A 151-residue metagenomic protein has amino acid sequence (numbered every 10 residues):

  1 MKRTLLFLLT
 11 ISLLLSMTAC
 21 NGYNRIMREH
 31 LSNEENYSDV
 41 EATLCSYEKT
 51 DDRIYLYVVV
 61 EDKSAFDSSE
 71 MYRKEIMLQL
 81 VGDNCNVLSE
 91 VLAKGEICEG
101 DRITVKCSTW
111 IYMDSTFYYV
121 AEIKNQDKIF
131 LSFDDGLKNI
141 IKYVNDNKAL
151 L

Functional and structural regions predicted by a protein language model:
M1-T4, L9: Positively charged n-region of N-terminal signal peptides that target proteins for export
S16-A19: C-terminal motif of bacterial Sec signal peptides marking the signal peptidase cleavage site
N21-Y23: Bacterial signal peptide processing site
E34-S64: Structural detector for short beta-strands of small beta-barrel domains
S64-V81: A short macromolecule-binding patch
Q79-S89: Short, structured beta-strand/loop micro-motifs enriched in basic residues and often containing a Trp
V87-K106: Short nucleic-acid-contacting surface segments enriched for D/E, G, S/T with interspersed K/R
T109-Y143: OB-fold/S1-family single-stranded nucleic acid-binding modules
